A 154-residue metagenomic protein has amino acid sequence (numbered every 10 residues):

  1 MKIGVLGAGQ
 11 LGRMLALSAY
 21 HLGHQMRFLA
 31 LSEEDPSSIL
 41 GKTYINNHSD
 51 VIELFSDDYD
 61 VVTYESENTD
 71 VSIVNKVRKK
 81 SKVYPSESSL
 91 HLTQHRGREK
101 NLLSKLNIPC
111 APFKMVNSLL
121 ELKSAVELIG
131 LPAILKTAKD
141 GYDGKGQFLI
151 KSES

Functional and structural regions predicted by a protein language model:
M1-Q94, R98, L120: ATP-binding N-terminal substructure of ATP-dependent carboxylate-amine bond-forming enzymes
Q94-S154: Active-site nucleotide/adenylate-binding loops and adjacent lid/helix of ATP-dependent enzymes
